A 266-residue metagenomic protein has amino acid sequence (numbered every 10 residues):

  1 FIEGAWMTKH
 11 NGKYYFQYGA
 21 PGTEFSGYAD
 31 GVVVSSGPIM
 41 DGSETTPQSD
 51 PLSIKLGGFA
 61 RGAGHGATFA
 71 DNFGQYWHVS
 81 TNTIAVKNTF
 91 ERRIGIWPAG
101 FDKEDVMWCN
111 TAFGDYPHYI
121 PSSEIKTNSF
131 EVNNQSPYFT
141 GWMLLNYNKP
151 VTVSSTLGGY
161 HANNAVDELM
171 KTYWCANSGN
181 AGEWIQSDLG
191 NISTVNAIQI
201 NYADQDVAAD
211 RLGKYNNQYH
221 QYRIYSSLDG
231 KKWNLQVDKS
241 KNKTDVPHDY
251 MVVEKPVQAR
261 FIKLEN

Functional and structural regions predicted by a protein language model:
F1, V33-G58, E104-F113, L235-K239: Blade-edge beta-strand/turn elements of extracellular beta-propeller and related beta-sheet repeat scaffolds
F1-G12, F59-D71, N88: Beta-rich, blade/repeat-based domains predominating in secreted/periplasmic proteins but also intracellular
G4-G22, Q75-I84: Hydrophobic core segments of beta-strands in well-ordered, beta-rich domains
P21-S26, V86-F90, A209-N216: Short consensus segments that form the blades of beta-propeller domains, in both extracellular/periplasmic
G27-A29, R93, Y219-Q221: A detector of repeated loop/turn-to-beta-strand junctions in beta-rich toroidal repeat architectures
V86-T140: Beta-propeller fold recognition
T127-E168: Predominantly extracellular/luminal regions of secreted and cell-surface proteins, especially disulfide-bonded
Y160, D167-V237, P247-N266: Aromatic, loop-rich ligand-recognition surfaces of beta-strand-rich domains
